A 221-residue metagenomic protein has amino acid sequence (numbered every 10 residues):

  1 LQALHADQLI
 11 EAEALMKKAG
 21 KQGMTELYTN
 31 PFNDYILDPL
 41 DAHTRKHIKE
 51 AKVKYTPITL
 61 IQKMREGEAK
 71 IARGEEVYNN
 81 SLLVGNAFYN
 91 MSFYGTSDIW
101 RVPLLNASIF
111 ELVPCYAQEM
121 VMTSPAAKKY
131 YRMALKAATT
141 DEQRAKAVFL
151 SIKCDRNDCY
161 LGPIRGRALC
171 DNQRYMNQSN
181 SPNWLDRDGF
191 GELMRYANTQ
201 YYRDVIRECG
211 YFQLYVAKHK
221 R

Functional and structural regions predicted by a protein language model:
L1-R221: Extracytoplasmic/secretory-pathway proteins
